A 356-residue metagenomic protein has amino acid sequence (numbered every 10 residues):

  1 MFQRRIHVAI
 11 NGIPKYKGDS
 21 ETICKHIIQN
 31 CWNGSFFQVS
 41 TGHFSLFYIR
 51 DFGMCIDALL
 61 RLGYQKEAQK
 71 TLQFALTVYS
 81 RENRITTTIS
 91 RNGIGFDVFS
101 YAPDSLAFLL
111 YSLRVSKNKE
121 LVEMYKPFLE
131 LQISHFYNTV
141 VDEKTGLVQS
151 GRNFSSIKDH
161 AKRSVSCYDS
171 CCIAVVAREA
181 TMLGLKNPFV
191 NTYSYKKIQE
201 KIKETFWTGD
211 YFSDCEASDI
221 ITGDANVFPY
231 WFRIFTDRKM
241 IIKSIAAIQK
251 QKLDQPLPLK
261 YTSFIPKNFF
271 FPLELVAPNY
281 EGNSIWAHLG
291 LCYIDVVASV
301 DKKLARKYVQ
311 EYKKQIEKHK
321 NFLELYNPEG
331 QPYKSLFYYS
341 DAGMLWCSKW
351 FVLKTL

Functional and structural regions predicted by a protein language model:
M1-F47, Q69-K70, F74, N83-R84 (+2 more regions): Low-complexity, Ser/Thr/Pro/Gly-enriched N-terminal "stalk/linker" regions
R5-I23, L62, S80, L113-Y168 (+2 more regions): Active-site acid/base region of carbohydrate-active enzymes
N11-K17, L59-L72, R114-E130, T181-K196 (+3 more regions): Structural helix-adjacent loops and short alpha-helical linkers that scaffold large soluble proteins
G18, F44, E82-T88, K144-S155 (+5 more regions): Catalytic cores of carbohydrate-active enzymes
V39-L46, G93-S100, H160, S164-C167 (+3 more regions): Short, solvent-exposed segments of well-ordered alpha helices
S45-E143, S170, A287-Y293, V297 (+2 more regions): Aromatic-rich carbohydrate-recognition surfaces in CAZymes
T262-N283: Generic long, charged, amphipathic alpha-helical segments
N283-W286, G290-L323: C-terminal hydrophobic structural anchor segments that stabilize assembly/packing rather than catalytic chemistry
